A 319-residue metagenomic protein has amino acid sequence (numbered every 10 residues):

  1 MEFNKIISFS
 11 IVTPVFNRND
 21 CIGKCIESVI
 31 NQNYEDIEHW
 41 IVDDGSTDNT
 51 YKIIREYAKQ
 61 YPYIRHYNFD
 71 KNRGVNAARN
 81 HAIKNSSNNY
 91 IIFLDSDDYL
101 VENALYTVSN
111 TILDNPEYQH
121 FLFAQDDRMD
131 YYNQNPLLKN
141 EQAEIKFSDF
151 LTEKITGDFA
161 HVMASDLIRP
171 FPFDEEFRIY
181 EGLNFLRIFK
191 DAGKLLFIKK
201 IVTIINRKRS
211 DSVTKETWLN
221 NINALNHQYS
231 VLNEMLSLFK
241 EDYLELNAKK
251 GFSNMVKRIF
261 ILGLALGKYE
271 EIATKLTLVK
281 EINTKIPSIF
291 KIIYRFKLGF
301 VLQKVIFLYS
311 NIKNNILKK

Functional and structural regions predicted by a protein language model:
N17-N31: Short, well-formed alpha-helical segments that are part of the catalytic scaffolds of diverse glycosyltransferases
S28, D43-K52, K71, D95: A conserved acidic beta->alpha catalytic loop
D36-G45, Y67-F69: Short beta-strand/loop segment that forms part of the nucleotide-sugar
F69-S86: Glycine-rich, basic loop-to-helix element that forms the pyrophosphate-binding segment of sugar-nucleotide handling
I91: Short aromatic/hydrophobic "clamp" motif used to bind/position activated sugar donors
N103-P136: Conserved donor NDP-sugar-binding/catalytic core segment of glycosyltransferases
N135-T217: Conserved nucleotide-sugar donor-binding catalytic segment
K199-K319: C-terminal subregions of glycosyltransferases and related glycan-biosynthesis enzymes
